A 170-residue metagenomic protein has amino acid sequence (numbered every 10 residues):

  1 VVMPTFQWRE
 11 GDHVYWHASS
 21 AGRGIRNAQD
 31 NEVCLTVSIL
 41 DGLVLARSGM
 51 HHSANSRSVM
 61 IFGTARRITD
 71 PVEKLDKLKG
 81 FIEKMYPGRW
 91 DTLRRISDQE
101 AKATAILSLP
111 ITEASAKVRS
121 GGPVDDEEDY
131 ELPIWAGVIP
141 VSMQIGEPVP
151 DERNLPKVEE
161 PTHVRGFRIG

Functional and structural regions predicted by a protein language model:
V1-W16: An N-terminal domain-cap segment
M3, V33, R57, T104-L107: Structural beta-strand/beta-sheet cores of well-ordered domains, especially the beta-sheet scaffolds that support
Q7, G63-A65, L107, I111: A structural signal for short, well-ordered beta-strand segments
V14-H17, L35-V37, V59-I61, L107-S108 (+2 more regions): Short hydrophobic-aromatic micro-motifs
Y15-Q29, D151-V164: Charged, low-complexity, helix/coiled-coil-prone segments
S20-G80: Short, structured beta-strand-loop surface elements
E73-G170: C-terminal edge-of-domain segments
